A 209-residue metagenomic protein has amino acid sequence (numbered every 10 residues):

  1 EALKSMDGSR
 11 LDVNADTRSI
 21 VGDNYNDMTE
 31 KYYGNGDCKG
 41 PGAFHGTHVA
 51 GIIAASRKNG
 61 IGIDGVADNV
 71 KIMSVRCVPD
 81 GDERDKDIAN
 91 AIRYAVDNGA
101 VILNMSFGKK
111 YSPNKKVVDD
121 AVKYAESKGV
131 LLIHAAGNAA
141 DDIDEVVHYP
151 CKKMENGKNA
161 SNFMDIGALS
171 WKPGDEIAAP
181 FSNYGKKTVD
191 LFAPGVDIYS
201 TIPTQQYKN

Functional and structural regions predicted by a protein language model:
E1-R84, N159-N162, Y184-T188: Subtilisin-like serine protease catalytic core
G46, A50-I53, G60, A89-I92 (+4 more regions): Extracytoplasmic/secreted envelope proteins and their assembly/folding machinery, especially bacterial periplasmic
N59, V78-D82, G108-S112, N138-D141 (+3 more regions): Solvent-exposed loop/turn segments at secondary-structure junctions within structured extracellular/periplasmic domains
K71, V101, G129-L131, M164: Proline-centered loop/turn at the N-terminus of a beta-strand
S74, N104, L132-H134, A193 (+1 more regions): Hydrophobic residues in well-ordered beta-strands that form the structural core
I92-P113, A135: Short acidic, glycine-rich surface-loop motifs adjacent to enzyme active sites
P113-L132, Y149-N156, N162: Catalytic-core regions built around general acid/base machinery
V130, C151-N209: Extracellular S/T/G-rich loop segment that most often corresponds to the catalytic His/Ser-adjacent loop
